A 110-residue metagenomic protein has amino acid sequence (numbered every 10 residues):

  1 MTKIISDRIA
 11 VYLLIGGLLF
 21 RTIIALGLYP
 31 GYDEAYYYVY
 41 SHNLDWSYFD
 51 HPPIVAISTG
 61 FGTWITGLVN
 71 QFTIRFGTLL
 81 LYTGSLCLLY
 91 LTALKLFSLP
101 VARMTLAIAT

Functional and structural regions predicted by a protein language model:
I5-G31: Transmembrane signal-anchor helices characteristic of membrane glycosylation enzymes that use polyprenol
D7, L89-T110: Transmembrane-helix signature of polytopic, membrane-embedded enzymes that assemble or transfer cell-envelope glycans
D7-I15, I57, F76, R103-A107: Hydrophobic alpha-helical transmembrane segments
V11, F76-S98: Transmembrane-helix motifs of polytopic, lipid-linked glycan transferases
F20, I24, T63, Y90-S98: Membrane-water interface at transmembrane helix exits
T22, A56, G67-R75, Y82-S85 (+1 more regions): Aromatic- and kink-enriched transmembrane "portal" helix at the membrane-lumen/periplasm boundary that abuts
L26-Y37, S47-T73: Extracytoplasmic catalytic/substrate-binding loops of multi-pass membrane glycan-assembly enzymes
N43, G60, W64, L94-K95 (+1 more regions): Transmembrane helix-loop junction
